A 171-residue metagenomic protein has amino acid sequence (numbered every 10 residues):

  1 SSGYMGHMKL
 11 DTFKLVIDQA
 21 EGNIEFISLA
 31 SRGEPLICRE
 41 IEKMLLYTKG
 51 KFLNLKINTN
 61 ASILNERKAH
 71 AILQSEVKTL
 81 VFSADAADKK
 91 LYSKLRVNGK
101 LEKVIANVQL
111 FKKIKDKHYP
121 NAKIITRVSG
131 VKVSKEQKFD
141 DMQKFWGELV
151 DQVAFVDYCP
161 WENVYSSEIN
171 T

Functional and structural regions predicted by a protein language model:
S1-T79, K90, K94, E102 (+1 more regions): Conserved alpha-helical substructure of the radical SAM core
S2, S93-V97, V128-G130, S167: Surface-exposed cleft-lining segments at the edges of enzyme active sites
G22-A30, K49-K56, Q74-D88, E102-E168: Conserved C-terminal portion of the radical SAM core fold that forms the substrate/S-adenosylmethionine-binding
I37, V97, K135: Nucleotide-sugar-dependent glycosyltransferase donor-binding/catalytic pocket residues
T171: A conserved mid-domain beta-alpha-beta active-site/ligand-binding segment of alpha/beta enzyme cores
